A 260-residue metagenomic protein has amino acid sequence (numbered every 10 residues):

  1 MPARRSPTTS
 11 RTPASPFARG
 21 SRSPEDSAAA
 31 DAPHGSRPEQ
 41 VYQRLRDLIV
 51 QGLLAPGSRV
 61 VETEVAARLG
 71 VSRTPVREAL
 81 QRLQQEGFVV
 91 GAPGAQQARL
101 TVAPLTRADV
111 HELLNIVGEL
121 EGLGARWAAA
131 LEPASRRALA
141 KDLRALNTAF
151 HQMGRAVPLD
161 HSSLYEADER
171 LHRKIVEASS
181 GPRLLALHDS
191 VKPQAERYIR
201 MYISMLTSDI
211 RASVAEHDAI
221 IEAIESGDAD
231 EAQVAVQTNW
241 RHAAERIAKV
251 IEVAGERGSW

Functional and structural regions predicted by a protein language model:
M1, R5-S15, A134-M201, A215-E222 (+1 more regions): Conserved amphipathic alpha-helical segments that form helical-bundle/coiled-coil interaction surfaces
R4-P7, R11-A130, E252-W260: Short linear motifs at protein or domain termini
P16, G20, L48, G52 (+5 more regions): A short secondary-structure junction motif
S36, G91, S162, I210-R211: Short helix-capping and inter-helix turn/linker motifs at the boundaries of alpha-helical repeat units
E39, R107, G118, A140 (+2 more regions): Amphipathic alpha-helical repeat elements characteristic of tetratricopeptide repeat
Q85-V90, D189-Q194, I210: Mobile beta-alpha loop/short-helix "lid" or hinge segments that flank ligand
